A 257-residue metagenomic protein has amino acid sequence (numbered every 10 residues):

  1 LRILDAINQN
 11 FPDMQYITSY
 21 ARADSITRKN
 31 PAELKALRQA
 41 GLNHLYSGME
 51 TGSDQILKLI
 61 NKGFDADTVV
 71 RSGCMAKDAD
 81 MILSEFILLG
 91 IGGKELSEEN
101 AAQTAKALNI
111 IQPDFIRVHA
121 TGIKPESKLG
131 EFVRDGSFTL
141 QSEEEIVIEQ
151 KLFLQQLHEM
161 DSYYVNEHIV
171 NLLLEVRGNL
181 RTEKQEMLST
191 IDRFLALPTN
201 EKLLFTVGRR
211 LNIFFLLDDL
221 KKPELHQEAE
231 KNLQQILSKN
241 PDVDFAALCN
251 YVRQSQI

Functional and structural regions predicted by a protein language model:
L1-D78: Conserved SAM/AdoMet-binding glycine-rich loop
R2, I60-T68, L96-Q103, S137-E145 (+1 more regions): Alpha-helix N-cap and loop-to-helix initiation/capping positions
N10-P12, A40, M75-L83, I111 (+1 more regions): A structural motif corresponding to the C-terminal end of an alpha-helix and its immediate exit/capping segment
S19, S47, E85, L108 (+2 more regions): Conserved, mostly hydrophobic/aromatic
D24, G48, G52-I56, M75-N100 (+3 more regions): Conserved strand-turn element in the central/C-terminal portion of the radical SAM core barrel that lines
K29-L34, G92-I110, Q150: Catalytic cores of alpha/beta
K29-N30, K58, E95-L96, K128-G130 (+1 more regions): Short, well-ordered secondary-structure micro-motifs
N109, F115, I123-I257: Auxiliary Fe-S-binding modules of radical SAM enzymes
